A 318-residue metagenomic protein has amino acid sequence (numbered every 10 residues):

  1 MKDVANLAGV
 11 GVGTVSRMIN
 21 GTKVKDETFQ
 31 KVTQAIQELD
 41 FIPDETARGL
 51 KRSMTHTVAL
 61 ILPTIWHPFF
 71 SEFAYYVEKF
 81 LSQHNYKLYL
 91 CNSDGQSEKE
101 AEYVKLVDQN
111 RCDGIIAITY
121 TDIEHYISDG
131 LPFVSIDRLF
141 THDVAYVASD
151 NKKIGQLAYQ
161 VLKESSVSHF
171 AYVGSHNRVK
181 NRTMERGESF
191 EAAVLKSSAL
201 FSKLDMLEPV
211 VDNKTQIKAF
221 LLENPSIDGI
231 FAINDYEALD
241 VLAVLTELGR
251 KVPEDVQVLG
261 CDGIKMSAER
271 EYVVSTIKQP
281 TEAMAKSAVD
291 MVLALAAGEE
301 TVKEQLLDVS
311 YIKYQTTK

Functional and structural regions predicted by a protein language model:
M1-T55, K318: N-terminal helix-turn-helix DNA-binding module of bacterial transcription factors
K31, F69-Q83, I154-L157, N181-L200 (+3 more regions): Short, solvent-exposed amphipathic alpha-helices that sit in or adjacent to ligand/effector-binding or catalytic
Q37-Y75, H84, L106-Q109: N-terminal helix-turn-helix/winged-helix DNA-binding helices and compositionally similar short basic alpha-helical
V104, R111-I118, A171-G174, N224-Y236 (+1 more regions): Periplasmic-binding protein-like
I118-L157, Y236, D262-V274: Flexible loop/hinge segments that line or gate small-molecule binding clefts
A145-Y172, V211-K218, A238, Q279-A297: Hydrophobic alpha-helical segments within soluble ligand-binding/sensing domains
A158-L200, E299-K318: An alpha-beta-alpha
E223-K318: Flexible loop/turn connectors
